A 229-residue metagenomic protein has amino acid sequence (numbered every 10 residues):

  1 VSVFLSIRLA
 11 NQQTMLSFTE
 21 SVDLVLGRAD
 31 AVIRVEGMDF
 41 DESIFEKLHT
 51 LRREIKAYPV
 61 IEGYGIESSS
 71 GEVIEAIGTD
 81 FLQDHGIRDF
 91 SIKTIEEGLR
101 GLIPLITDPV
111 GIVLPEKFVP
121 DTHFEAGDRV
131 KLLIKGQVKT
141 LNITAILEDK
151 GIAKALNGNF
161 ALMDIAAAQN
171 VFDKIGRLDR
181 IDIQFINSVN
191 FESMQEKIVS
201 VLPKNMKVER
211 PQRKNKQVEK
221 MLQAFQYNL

Functional and structural regions predicted by a protein language model:
V1-L229: Alpha-helical transmembrane segments of bacterial inner-membrane membrane proteins
